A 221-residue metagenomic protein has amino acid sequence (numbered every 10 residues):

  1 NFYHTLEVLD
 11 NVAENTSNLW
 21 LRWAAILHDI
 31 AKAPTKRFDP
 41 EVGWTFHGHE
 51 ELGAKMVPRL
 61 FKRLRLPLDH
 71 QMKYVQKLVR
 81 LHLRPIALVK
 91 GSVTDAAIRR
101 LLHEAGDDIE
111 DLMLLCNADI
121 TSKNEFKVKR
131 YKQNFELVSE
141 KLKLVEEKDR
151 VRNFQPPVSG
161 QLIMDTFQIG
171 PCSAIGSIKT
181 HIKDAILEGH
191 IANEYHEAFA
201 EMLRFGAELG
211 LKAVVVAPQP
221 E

Functional and structural regions predicted by a protein language model:
N1-C116, F126: Conserved, hydrophobic alpha-helical core segments of structured domains
R59-R63, S122-E221: Charged substrate- and nucleic-acid-binding regions of tRNA-handling and nucleotidyl-transfer enzymes, centered on
D119: Conserved, function-critical positions that sit in or immediately flank catalytic and ligand-binding motifs
